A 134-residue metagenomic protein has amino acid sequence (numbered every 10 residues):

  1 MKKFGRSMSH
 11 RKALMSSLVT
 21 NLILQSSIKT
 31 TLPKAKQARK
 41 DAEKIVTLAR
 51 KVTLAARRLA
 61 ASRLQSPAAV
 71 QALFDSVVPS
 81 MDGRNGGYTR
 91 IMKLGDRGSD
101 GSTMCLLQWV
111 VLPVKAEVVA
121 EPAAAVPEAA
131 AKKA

Functional and structural regions predicted by a protein language model:
M1-A134: Structured, basic alpha/beta domains of bacterial-type, RNA-associated proteins
